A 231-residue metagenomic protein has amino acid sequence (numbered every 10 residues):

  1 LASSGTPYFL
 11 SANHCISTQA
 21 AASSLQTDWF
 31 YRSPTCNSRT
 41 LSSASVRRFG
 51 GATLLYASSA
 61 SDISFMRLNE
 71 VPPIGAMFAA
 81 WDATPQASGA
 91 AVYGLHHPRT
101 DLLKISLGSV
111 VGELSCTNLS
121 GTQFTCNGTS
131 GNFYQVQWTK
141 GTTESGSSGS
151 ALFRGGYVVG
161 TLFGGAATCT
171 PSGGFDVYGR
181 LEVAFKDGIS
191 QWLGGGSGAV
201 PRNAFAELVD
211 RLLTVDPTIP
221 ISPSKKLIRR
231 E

Functional and structural regions predicted by a protein language model:
L1-T6, G141-F163: Catalytic nucleophile loop of clan PA
L1-V136, V159: Serine endopeptidase catalytic core focused on the charge-relay Asp
S17, A166-A167: A short acidic/small-residue loop/turn micro-motif
S24, Y31-I63, N69-A76, R99 (+1 more regions): C-terminal cap/linker of serine protease catalytic domains
